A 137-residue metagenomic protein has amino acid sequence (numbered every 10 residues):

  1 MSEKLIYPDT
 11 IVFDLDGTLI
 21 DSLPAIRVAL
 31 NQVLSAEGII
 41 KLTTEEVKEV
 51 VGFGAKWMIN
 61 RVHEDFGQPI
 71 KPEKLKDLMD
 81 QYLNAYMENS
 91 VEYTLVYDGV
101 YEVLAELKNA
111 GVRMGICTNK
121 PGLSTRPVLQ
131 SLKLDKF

Functional and structural regions predicted by a protein language model:
S2-E49: Active-site neighborhood of HAD-like aspartate-dependent phosphohydrolases
I6-P8, M87-I116, G122-Q130, D135: Short, acidic loop-to-helix structural element flanking the phosphoryl-transfer center in phosphate-processing enzymes
A25, G54-W57, E102, L123-S124: Short alpha-helical
A29, T43-E46, M58, S124 (+1 more regions): Hydrophobic alpha-helical segments typical of transmembrane helices and their membrane-interface/capping positions
L34, H63, L129, K133: Conserved hydrophobic residues forming the short capping helix/wall of the S-adenosyl-L-methionine
I40, P69, L134-F137: Conserved H-loop
E46, V50, L75-K76, L134-F137: A short, structured active-site edge motif that brings together acidic residues
G52-E88, E106: A metal-dependent, Asp-based hydrolase signature
